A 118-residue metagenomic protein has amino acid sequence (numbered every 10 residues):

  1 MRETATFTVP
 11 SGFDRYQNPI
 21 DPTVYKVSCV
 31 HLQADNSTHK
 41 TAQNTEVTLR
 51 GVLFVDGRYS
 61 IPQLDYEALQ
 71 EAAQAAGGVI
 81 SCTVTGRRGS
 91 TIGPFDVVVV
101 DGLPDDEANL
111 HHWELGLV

Functional and structural regions predicted by a protein language model:
M1-K26: Active-site-proximal polar cores
N18-V118: Short, conserved turn/kink motifs that form compact alpha/beta structural patches or helix kinks used as
